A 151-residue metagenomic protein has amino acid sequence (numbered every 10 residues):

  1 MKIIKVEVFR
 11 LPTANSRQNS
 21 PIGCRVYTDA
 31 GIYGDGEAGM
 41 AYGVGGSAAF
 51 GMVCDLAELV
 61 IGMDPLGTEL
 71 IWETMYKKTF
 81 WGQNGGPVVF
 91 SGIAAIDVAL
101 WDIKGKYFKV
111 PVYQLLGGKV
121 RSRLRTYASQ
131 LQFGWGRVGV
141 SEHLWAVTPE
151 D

Functional and structural regions predicted by a protein language model:
M1-A41: Structured beta-strand/loop patches that form or line metal/cofactor-binding pockets in enzymes
R17-N19, S91, K119: Short coil/turn motifs at beta-sheet boundaries
P21-G23, A95, R123-R125: Broad gene-expression machinery/nucleic-acid interaction feature
Y27-F108: Metal- or metallocofactor-binding catalytic centers and their adjacent structured scaffolds across diverse enzyme
W101, G118, S129-L131: Beta-hairpin (beta-strand-turn-beta-strand) motif
Y107-F108, G117-K119: Subtilisin-like serine protease catalytic core
S122-R123, Y127-D151: Metal-dependent enolase-superfamily TIM-barrel catalytic cores that perform enediolate-based chemistry
